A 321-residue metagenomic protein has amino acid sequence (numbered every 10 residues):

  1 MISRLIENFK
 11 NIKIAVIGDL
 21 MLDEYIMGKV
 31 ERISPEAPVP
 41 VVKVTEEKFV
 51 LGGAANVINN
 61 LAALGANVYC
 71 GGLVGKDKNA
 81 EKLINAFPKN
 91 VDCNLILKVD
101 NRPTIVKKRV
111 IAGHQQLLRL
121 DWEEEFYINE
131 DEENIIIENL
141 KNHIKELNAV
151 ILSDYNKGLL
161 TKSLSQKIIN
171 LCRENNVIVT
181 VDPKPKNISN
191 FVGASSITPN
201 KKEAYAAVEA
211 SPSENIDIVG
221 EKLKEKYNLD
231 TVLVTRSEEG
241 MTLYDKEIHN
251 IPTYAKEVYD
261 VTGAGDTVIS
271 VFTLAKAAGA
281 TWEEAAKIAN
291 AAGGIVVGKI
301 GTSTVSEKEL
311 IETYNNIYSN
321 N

Functional and structural regions predicted by a protein language model:
M1-E31: Positively charged, low-complexity intrinsically disordered leader regions
I2-L5, P35, V39-I105, E312-T313: Substrate-binding N-lobe of the ribokinase-like
A15-I17, R119, N148-I151, T180 (+2 more regions): Structural motif
L20, Y155, T267: Active-site metal-binding loops of divalent metal-dependent hydrolases
L95-R102, R109-I144: Conserved phosphate-binding/catalytic loop of the ribokinase/pfkB sugar-kinase fold
E146-L159: Short acidic, glycine-rich surface-loop motifs adjacent to enzyme active sites
L159-H249: Conserved phosphate/ATP/ADP-binding segment of small-molecule kinases
D230-T231, Y254-I317: Conserved post-catalytic alpha-helical subdomain immediately downstream of the catalytic base and nucleotide-binding
